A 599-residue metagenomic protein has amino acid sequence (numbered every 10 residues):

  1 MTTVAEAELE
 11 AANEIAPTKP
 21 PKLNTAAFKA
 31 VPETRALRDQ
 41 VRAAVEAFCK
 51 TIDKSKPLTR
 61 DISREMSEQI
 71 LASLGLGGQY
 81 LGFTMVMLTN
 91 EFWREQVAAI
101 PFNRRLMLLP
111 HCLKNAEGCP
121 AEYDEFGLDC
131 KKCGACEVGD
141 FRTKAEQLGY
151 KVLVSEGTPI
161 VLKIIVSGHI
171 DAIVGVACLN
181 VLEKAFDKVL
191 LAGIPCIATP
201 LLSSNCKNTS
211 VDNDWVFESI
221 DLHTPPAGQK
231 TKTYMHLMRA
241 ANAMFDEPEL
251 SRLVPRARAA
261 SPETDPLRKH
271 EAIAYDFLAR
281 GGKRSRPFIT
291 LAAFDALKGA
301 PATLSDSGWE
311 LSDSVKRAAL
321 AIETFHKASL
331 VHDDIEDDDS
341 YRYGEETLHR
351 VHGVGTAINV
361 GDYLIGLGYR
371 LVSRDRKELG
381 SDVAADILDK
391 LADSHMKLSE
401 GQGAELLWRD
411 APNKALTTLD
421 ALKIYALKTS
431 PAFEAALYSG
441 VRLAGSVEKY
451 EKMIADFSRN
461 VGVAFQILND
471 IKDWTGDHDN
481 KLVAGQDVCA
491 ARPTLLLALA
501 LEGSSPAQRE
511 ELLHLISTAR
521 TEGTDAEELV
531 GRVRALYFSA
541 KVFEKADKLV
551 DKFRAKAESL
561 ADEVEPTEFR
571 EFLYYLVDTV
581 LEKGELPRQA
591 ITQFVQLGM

Functional and structural regions predicted by a protein language model:
T2-L106: Electropositive, gly/pro-rich neighborhoods at or near active sites that engage anionic ligands
I62-D171, V176: Conserved mixed alpha/beta catalytic, RNA-binding, or beta-rich assembly cores of soluble enzyme, regulatory
L148, L191-I194: Short, structured coil segments at secondary-structure junctions
C196-K232: Ser/Thr/Gly-rich flexible loops in soluble cytosolic domains mediating phosphotransfer, phosphorylation
M235-F277: Charge-patterned, long linear interaction tracts outside catalytic cores
T264-R509, D578: Mg2+-dependent prenyl diphosphate-binding active-site environment of isoprenoid biosynthetic enzymes
E510-V564: Mobile late-domain/C-terminal helix-loop "cap" segments that border catalytic sites or the cytosolic face
F553, T567-M599: Short, amphipathic C-terminal "tail helix"
